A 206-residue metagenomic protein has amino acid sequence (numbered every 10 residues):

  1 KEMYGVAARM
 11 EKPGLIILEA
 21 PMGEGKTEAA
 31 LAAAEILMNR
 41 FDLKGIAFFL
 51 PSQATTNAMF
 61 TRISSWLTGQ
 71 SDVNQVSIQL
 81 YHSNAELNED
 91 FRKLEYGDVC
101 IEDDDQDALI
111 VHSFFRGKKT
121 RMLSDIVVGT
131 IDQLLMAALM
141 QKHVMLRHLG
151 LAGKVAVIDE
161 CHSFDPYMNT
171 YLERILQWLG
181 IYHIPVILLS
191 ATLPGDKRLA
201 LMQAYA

Functional and structural regions predicted by a protein language model:
K1-A206: N-terminal helicase ATP-binding lobe
